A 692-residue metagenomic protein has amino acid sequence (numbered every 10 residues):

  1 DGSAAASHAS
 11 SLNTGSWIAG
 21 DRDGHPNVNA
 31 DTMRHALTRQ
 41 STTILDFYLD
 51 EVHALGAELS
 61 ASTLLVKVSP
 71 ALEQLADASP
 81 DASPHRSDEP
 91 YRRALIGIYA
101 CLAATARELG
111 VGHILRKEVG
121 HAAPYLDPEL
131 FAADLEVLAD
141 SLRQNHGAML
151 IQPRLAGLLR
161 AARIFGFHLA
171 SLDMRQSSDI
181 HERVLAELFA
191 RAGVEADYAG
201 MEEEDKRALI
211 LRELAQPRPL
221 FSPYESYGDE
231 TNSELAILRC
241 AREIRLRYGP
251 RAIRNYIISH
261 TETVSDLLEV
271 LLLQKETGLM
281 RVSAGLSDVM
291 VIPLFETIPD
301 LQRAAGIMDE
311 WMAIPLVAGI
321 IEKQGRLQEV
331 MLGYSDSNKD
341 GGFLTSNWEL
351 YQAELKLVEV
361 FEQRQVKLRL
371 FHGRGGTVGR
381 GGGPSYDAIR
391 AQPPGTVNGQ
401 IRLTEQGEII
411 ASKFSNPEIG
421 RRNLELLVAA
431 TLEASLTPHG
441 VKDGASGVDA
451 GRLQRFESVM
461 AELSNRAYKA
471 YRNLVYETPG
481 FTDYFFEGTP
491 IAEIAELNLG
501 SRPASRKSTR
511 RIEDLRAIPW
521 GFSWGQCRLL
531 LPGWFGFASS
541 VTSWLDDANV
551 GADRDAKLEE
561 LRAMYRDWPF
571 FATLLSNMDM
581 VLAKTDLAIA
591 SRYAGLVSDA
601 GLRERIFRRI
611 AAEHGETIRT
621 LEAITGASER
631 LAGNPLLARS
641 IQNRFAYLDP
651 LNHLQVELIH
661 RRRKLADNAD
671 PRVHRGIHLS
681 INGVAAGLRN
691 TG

Functional and structural regions predicted by a protein language model:
D1-R212, G228-E230, R254, G382 (+7 more regions): Often metal-dependent polyanion-binding catalytic scaffolds in large enzymes
H8-S11, T42, Y125, E129-A132 (+18 more regions): Conserved structured core elements
N13, N255, E329, Q400-R402 (+2 more regions): Generic structural signal for residues positioned in beta-strands
V28-L59, T277-K469: Catalytic or ion-translocation cores adjacent to nucleophile or general acid/base/metal-coordination motifs in diverse
F47, E51-E58, V137-S141, N145 (+13 more regions): Generic, well-ordered alpha-helical scaffold segments in large soluble proteins
R86, H168, D173-R175, I180-E182 (+8 more regions): Acidic, glycine-enriched catalytic cores built around paired aspartates
C101-V111, S171-L172, S178-L268, L272 (+3 more regions): Active-site cores of enzymes that catalyze phosphoryl transfer or operate on phosphate-rich substrates
